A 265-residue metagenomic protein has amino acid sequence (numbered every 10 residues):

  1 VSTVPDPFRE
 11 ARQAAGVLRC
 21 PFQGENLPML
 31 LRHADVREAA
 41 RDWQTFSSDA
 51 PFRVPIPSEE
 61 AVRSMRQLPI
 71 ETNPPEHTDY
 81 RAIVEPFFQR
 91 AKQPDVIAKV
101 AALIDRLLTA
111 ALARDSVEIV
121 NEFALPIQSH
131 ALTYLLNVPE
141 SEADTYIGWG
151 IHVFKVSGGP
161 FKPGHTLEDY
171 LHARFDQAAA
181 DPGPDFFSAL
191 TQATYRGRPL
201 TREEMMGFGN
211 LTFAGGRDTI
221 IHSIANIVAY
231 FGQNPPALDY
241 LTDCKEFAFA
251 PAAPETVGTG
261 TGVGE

Functional and structural regions predicted by a protein language model:
V1-E265: Cytochrome P450
